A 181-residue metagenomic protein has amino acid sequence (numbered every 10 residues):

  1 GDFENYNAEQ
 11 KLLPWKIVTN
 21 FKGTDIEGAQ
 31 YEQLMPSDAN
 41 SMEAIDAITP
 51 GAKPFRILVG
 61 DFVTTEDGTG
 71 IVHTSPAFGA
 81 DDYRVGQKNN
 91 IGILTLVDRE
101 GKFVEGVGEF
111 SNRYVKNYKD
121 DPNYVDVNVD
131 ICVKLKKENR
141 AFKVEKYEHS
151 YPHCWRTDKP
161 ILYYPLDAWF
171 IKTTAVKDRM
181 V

Functional and structural regions predicted by a protein language model:
G1-Q33: Carboxylate/His-rich catalytic cores and anion/metal-binding grooves
K11, D25-E32, S37-S41, K53 (+1 more regions): Residue patterns forming the tRNA-binding/recognition surfaces of aminoacyl-tRNA synthetases and related DALR
S41-A47: Intrinsically disordered, low-complexity Ser/Thr- and acidic-rich flexible linkers and loops, especially at boundaries
L58: Catalytic core of the SET domain in histone-lysine N-methyltransferases, recognizing conserved active-site
